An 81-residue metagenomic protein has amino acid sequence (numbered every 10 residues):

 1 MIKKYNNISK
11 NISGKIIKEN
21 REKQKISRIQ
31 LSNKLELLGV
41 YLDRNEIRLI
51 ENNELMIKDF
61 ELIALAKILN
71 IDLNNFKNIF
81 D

Functional and structural regions predicted by a protein language model:
M1-Q24: A short, Lys/Arg-rich alpha-helix, primarily the initiator
I12-K15, K25-I26, L42, I57-F60: Residue-level signal for the short linker/turn that defines the boundary of a DNA-recognition helix
E22, E36-L37, N52, D81: Residue-level detection of the helix-turn-helix DNA-binding "recognition helix"
K25-L49: Short alpha-helical DNA-recognition segment
E54, K58-N75: DNA major-groove recognition helix of helix-turn-helix/homeodomain DNA-binding modules
N75-D81: Short amphipathic recognition helices of helix-turn-helix/homeodomain-type DNA-binding modules
